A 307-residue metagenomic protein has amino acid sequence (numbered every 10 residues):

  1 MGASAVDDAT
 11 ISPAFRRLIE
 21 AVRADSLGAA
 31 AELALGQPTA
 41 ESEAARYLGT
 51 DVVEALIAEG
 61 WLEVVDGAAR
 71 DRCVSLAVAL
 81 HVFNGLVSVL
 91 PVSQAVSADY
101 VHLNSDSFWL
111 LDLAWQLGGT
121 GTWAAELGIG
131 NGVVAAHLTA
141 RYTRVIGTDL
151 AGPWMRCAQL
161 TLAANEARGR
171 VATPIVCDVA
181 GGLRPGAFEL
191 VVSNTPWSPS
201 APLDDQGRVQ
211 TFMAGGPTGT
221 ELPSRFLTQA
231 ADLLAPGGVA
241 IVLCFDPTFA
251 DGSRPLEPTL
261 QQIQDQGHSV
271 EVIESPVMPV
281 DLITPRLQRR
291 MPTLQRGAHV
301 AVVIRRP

Functional and structural regions predicted by a protein language model:
M1-G85: N-terminal auxiliary segments of SAM/dcSAM-dependent transferases
R23, L35, G118-T120, R184: Flexible, charged surface loops at secondary-structure boundaries
A45-R46, L127, G252: Charged, low-complexity surface patches
V65-H137, R141, L294: SAM-dependent Rossmann-like transferase core, predominantly class I methyltransferases with a strong bias toward
V96-F108, D112, Q116, L150-A167 (+1 more regions): S-adenosylmethionine
R144-D149: Conserved SAM-binding motif I beta-strand of class I
V302-P307: C-terminal lobe and adjacent flexible extensions of AdoMet/dcAdoMet transferase-like proteins
